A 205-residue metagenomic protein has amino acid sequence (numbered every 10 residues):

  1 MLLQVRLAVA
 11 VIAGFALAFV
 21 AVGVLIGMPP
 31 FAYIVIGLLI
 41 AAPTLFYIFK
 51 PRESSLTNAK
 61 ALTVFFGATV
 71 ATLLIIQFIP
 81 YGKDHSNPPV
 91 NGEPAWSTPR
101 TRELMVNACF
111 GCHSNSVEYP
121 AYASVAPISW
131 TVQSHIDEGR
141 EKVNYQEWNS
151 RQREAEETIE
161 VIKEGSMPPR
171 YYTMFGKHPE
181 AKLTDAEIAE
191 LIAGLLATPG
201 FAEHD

Functional and structural regions predicted by a protein language model:
M1-W96, R140, P169, G176-D205: N-terminal export/targeting leaders of redox proteins
Q77-I79, S97, V106, Q133 (+1 more regions): Short, compositionally biased low-complexity segments
N91-A108, V117-Y119, F201: Short sequence/structural segments immediately N-terminal
S97-T101, A108, I128, V132 (+4 more regions): Stable alpha-helical elements in mature extracytoplasmic
R102, Y122, Q152, A181-I188: Generic detection of long, well-ordered alpha-helical segments
M105-V117, M167, L191: The canonical Cys-X-X-Cys-His
Y119-S134: Acidic helix-start/capping segments at beta-turn-to-alpha-helix junctions
W130-K177: Extracytoplasmic electron-transfer domains, predominantly the class I c-type cytochrome c fold
